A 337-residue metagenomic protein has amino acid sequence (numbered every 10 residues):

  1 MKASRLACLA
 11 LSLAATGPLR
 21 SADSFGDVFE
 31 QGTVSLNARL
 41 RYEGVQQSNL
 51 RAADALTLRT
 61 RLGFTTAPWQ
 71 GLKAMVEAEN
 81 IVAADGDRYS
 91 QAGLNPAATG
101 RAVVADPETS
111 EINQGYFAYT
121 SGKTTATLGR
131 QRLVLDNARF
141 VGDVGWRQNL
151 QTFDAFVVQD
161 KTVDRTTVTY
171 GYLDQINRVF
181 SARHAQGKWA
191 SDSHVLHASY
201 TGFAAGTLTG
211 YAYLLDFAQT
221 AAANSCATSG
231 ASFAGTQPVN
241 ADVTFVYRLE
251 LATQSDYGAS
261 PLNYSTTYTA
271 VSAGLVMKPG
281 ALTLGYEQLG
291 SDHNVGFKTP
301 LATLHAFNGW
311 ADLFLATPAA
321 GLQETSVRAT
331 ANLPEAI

Functional and structural regions predicted by a protein language model:
M1-G26: Cleavable N-terminal export/targeting peptides
G17-L133, F156-T162, V168, F233-V246 (+3 more regions): Beta-barrel outer-membrane channel/assembly domains of diderm bacteria
S21, T66-K73, G122-A126, V144-N294 (+2 more regions): Signature for the C-terminal beta-barrel architecture of outer-membrane proteins
A38-E43, L94-A97, R132-R139, L173-F180 (+3 more regions): Flexible, solvent-exposed coil segments and beta strand-coil junctions, predominantly the extracellular/periplasmic
E77, A83-G86, S90, V103 (+3 more regions): C-terminal outer-membrane beta-barrel translocator/porin domains of Gram-negative envelope proteins and their
A105-P107, W146-N149, T317-P318: Short Gly/Pro-enriched turn/cap motifs at secondary-structure boundaries
Q131, V141-W146: "Short basic amphipathic alpha-helical interaction patches in structured regions
I337: A C-terminal functional module that forms or caps the active site or interfaces directly with catalytic machinery
